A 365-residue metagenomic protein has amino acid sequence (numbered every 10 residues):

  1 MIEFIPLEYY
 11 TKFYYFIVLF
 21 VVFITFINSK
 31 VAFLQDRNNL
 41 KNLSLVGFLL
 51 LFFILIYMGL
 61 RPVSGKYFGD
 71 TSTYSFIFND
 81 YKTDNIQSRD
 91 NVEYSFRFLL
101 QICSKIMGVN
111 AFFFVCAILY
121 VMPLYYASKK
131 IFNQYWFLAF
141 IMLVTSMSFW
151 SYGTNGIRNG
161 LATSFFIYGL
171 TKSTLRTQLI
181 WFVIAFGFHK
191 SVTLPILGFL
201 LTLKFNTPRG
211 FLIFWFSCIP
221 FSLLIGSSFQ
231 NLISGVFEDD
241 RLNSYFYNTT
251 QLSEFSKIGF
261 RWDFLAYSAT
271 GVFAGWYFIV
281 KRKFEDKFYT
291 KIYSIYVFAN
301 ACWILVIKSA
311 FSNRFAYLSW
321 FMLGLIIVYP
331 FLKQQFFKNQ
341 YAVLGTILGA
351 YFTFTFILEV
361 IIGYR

Functional and structural regions predicted by a protein language model:
Y67-F76, R97, G198-R314, E359-R365: Alpha-helical transmembrane segments and terminal signal-anchor/GPI-anchor hydrophobic tails, characterized by long
D70-M107: Short hydrophobic/aromatic helix or loop-helix immediately within or flanking a transmembrane segment in polytopic
Y94, I106-Y120: Loop-to-helix entry region of an early transmembrane alpha helix in multi-pass inner-membrane enzymes
V115-I131: Transmembrane-helix motifs of polytopic, lipid-linked glycan transferases
S128-T145: Transmembrane-helix signature of polytopic, membrane-embedded enzymes that assemble or transfer cell-envelope glycans
F140-I141, S151-F166: Multi-pass, polyprenyl lipid-linked donor-dependent membrane glycosyltransferases
G160, F166-T177: Membrane-interface transmembrane helices that cradle and orient dolichyl/undecaprenyl
T177-L201, I304: Membrane-interface alpha helices of multi-pass inner-membrane proteins
